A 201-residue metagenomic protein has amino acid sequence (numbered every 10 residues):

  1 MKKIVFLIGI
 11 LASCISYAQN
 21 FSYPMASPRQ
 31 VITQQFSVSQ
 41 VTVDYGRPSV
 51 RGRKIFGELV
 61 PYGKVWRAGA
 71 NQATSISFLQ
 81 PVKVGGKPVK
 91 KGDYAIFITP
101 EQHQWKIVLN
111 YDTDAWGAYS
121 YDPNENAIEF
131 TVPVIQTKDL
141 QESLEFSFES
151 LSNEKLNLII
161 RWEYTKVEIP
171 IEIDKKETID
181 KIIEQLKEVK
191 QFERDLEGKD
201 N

Functional and structural regions predicted by a protein language model:
M1-F21: Bacterial Sec-dependent N-terminal signal peptides
Q19-P61, A118-N201: Primarily secretory-pathway and cell-envelope proteins
G57-A73: Aromatic- and Gly/Pro-rich amphipathic surface segment
A68-Y121: Mid-length scaffold segments of soluble, non-membrane domains
